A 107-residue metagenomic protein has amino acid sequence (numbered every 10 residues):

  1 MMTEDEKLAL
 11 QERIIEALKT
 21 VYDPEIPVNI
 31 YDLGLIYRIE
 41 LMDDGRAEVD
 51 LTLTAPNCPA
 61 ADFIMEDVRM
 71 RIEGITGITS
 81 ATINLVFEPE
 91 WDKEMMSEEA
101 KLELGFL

Functional and structural regions predicted by a protein language model:
M1-L107: Domain-level signature for proteins that mediate thiol-based redox and metal-cofactor handling
